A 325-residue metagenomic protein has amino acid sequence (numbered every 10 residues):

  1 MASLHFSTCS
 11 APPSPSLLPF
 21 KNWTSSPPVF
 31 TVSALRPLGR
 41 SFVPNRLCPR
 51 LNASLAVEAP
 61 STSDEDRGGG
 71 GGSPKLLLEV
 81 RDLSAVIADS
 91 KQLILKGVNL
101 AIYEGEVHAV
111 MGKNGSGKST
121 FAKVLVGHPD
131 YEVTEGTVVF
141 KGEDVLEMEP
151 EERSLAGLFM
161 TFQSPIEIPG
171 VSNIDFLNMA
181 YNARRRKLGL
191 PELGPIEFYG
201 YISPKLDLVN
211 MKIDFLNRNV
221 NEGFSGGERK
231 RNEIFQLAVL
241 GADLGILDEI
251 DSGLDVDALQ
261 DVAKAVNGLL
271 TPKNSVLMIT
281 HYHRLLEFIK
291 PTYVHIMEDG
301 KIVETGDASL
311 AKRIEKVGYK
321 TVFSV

Functional and structural regions predicted by a protein language model:
A2-V86, F323-V325: ABC-family P-loop ATPase nucleotide-binding domain
L47, E287-F288, Y293-M297, K301-V325: Conserved beta-strand-loop-alpha-helix hinge in the C-terminal portion of ABC ATPase nucleotide-binding domains
D64-G97, A101-A109, H128-V133, E149-P150: A short, flexible loop at the N-terminus of ABC-type nucleotide-binding domains that lies
M111-S116: The feature captures the beta-strand-to-loop junction immediately N-terminal to the Walker
T137-S154, N221: ABC ATPase NBD Q-loop/coupling interface
E151, A156, I166-L244: ABC-family P-loop ATPase nucleotide-binding domains
G241, V262-Y282, L286-F288: Conserved catalytic loops of ABC-family nucleotide-binding domains
I246-I250, D257: Walker B catalytic motif
